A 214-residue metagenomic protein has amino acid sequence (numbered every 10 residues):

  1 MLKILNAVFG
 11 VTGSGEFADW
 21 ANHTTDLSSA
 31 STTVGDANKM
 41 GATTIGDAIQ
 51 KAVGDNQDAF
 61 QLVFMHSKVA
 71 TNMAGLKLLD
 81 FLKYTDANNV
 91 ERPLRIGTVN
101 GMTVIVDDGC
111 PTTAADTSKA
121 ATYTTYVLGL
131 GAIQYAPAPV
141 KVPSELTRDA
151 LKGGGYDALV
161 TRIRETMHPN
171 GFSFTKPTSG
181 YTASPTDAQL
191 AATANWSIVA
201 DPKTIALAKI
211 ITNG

Functional and structural regions predicted by a protein language model:
M1, G46-Q50, I211: Short, well-ordered alpha-helical packing segments
M1-N22, V53-V69, V104, S144 (+1 more regions): Long, contiguous amphipathic alpha-helices that act as assembly "spine/axial" helices in icosahedral shell and virion
G10-I49: Cell-envelope/extracellular anchoring and linker segments
S28-T43, G75-G214: Sequence/fold signature of self-assembling virion shell proteins
T33-T71: Amphipathic heptad-repeat coiled-coil/leucine-zipper-like oligomerization helices
